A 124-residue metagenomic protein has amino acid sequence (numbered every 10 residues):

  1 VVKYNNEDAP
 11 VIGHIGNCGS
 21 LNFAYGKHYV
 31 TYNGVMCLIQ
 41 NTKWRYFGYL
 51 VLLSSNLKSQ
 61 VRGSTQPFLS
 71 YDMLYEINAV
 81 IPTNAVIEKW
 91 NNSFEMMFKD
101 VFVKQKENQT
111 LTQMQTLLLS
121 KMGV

Functional and structural regions predicted by a protein language model:
V1-I81: DNA target-recognition domains and sequence-specific DNA-contacting regions of bacterial/archaeal
T42-K43, S54, R62, P67 (+1 more regions): Amphipathic alpha-helical coiled-coil/heptad-repeat segments
